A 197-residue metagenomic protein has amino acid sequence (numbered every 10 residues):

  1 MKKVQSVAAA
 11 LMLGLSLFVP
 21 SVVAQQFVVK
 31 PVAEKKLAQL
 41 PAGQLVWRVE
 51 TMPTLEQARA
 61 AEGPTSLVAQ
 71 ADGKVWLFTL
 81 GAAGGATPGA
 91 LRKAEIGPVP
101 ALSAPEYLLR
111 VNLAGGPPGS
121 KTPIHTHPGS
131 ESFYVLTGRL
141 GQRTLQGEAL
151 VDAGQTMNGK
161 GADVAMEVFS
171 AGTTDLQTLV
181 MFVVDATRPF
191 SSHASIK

Functional and structural regions predicted by a protein language model:
K2-E131, R139-K197: Jelly-roll (double-stranded beta-helix
L136: A cytosolic small-molecule/anion-sensing beta-strand core signal
